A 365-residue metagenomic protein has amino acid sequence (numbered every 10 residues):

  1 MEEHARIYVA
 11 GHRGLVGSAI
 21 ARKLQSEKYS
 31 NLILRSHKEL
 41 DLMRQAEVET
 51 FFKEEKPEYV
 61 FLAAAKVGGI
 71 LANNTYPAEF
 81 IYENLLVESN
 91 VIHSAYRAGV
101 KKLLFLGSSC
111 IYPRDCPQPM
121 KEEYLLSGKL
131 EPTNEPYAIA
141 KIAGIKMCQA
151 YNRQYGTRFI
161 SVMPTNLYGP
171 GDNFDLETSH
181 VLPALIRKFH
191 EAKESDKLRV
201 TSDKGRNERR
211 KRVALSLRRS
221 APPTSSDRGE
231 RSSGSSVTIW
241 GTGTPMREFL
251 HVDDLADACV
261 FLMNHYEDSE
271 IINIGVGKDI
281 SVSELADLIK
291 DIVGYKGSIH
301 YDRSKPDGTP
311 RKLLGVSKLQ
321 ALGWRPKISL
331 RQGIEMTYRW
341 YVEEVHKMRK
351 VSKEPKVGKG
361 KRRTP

Functional and structural regions predicted by a protein language model:
E3, S89-N134, I160, N173: Conserved Rossmann-fold NAD(P)-dependent oxidoreductase catalytic core, especially the SDR/UDP-sugar
A10, R35, V60-K66, L103-S108 (+1 more regions): SDR active-site strand-loop-helix element
A10-G11, A19-E27, E191-L198, G205-R219 (+2 more regions): C-terminal substrate-binding subdomain of Rossmann-fold SDR/epimerase-dehydratase oxidoreductases
Q25-T50: Adenosine-cofactor binding site in Rossmann-like domains, unifying the SAM/SAH pocket of S-adenosylmethionine-dependent
Q45-L85, R97: NAD(P)H-binding glycine-rich loop region in Rossmannoid oxidoreductase-like domains and their noncatalytic homologs
G107-S108, I145-P170, P183-I186, D196 (+2 more regions): Conserved beta-loop-beta element that borders a ligand/cofactor-binding pocket
I111-P113, P136, I160-L182, M246: Flexible, glycine-rich beta-alpha linker
P136, A140-A143: Active-site helix of classical SDR
